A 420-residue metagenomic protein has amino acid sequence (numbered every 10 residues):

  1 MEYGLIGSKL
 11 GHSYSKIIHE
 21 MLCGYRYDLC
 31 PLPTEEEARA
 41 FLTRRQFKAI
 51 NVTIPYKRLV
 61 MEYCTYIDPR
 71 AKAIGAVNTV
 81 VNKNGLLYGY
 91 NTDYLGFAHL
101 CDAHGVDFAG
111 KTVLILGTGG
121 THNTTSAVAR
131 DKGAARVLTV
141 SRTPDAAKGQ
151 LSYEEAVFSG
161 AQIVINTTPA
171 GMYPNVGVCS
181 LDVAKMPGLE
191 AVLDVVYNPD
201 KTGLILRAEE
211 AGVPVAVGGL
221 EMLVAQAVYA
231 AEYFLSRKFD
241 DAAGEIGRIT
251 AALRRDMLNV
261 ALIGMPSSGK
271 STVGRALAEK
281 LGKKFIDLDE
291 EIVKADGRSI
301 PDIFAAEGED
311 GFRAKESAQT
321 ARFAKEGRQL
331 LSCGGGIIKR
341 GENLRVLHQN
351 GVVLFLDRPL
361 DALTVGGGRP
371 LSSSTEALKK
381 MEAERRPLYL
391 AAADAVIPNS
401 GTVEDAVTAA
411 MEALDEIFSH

Functional and structural regions predicted by a protein language model:
E2-H104, P199, I205-R207, A211-V217 (+1 more regions): Phosphate/diphosphate ligand-binding glycine-rich loop within oxidoreductases
G7, G89-Y94, C101-D102, G110-R130 (+3 more regions): Glycine-rich adenosine-cofactor-binding loop
P31, V195-L258, N399: Adenosine-phosphate binding glycine-rich loop
D131-G149, D289-E291, A295-D296: NAD(P)-binding Rossmann-fold cofactor-contacting core
K148-A216, I337-N343: Rossmann-like adenosine-cofactor binding region
G244-R255, A276, K280, E326 (+2 more regions): NTP-dependent small-molecule kinase module
E290-H348: ATP-dependent small-molecule kinase phosphotransfer cores that center on conserved nucleotide phosphate-binding segments
Q349-L388, A395: A glycine- and Lys/Arg-enriched "phosphate-lid" helix/loop adjacent to the NTP-binding pocket of small-molecule kinases
